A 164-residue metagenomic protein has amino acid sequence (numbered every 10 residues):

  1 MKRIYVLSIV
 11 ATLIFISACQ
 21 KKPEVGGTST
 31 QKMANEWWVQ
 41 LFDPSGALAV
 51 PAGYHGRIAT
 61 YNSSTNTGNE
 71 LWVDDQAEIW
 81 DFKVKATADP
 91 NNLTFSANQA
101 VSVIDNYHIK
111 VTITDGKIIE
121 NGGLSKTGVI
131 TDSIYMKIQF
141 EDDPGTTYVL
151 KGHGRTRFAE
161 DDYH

Functional and structural regions predicted by a protein language model:
M1-I4: Positively charged n-region of N-terminal signal peptides that target proteins for export
V6-V10: Sec-dependent N-terminal signal peptides
F15-A18: C-terminal motif of bacterial Sec signal peptides marking the signal peptidase cleavage site
K21: Short, conserved catalytic or interaction motifs in soluble domains
G26-H164: First exposed extracellular module after export/assembly in secreted or surface-exposed proteins
